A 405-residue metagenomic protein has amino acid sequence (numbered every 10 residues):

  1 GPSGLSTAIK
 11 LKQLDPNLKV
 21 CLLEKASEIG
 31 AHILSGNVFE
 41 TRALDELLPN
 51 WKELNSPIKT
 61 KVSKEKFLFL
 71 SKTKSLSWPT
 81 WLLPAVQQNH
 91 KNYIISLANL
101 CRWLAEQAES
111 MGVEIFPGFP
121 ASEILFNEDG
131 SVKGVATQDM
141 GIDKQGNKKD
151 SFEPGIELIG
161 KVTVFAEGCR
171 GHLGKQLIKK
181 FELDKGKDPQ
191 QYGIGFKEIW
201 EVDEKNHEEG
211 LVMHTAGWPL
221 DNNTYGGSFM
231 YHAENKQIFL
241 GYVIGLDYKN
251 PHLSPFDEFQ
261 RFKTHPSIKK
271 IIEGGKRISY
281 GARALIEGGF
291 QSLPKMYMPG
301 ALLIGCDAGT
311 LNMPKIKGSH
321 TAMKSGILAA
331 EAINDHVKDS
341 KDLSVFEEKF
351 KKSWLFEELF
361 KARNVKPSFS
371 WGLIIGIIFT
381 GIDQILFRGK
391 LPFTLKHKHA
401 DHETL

Functional and structural regions predicted by a protein language model:
G1-C21: N-terminal Rossmann-like FAD-binding beta1-loop-alpha1 element of flavoenzymes
S3, E28, R170: Conserved Rossmann-like nucleotide-cofactor binding loop
K25-K74: N-terminal FAD cofactor-binding segment of flavoenzymes
I58-V62, F67-S71, P79, S353-L405: Ferredoxin-type iron-sulfur electron-transfer modules and their immediate structural context
I94, D307-H320: Glycine-rich phosphate/pyrophosphate-binding beta-alpha loops
A98, R102-W103, Q107-K270, T310 (+2 more regions): Predominantly flavin-linked oxidoreductase catalytic cores and closely associated redox partners
A282-M313: FAD-binding beta-loop-beta segment adjacent to the flavin cofactor pocket
G309-K315, E331-I374: Active-site-proximal substrate-binding core of FAD-dependent oxidoreductases
